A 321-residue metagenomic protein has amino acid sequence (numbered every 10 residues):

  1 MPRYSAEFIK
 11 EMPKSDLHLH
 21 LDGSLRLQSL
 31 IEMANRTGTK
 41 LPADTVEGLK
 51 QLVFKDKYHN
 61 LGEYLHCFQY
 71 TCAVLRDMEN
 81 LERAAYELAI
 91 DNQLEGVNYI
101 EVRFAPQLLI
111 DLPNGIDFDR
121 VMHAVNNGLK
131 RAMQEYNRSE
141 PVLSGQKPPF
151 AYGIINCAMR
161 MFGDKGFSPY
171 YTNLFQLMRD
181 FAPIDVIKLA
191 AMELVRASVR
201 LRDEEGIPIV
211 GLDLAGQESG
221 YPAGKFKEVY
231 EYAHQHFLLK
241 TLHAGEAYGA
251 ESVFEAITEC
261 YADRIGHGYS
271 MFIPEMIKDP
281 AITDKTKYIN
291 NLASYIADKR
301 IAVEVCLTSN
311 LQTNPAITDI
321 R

Functional and structural regions predicted by a protein language model:
M1-L238, E246-R264, S270-R321: Metal-cofactor-binding active-site regions of metalloenzymes
